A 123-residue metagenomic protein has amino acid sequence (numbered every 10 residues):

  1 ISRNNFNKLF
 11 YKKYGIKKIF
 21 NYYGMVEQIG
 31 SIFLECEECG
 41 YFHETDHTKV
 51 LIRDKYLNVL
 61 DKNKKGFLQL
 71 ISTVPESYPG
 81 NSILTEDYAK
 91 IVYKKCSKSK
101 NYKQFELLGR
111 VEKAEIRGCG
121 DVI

Functional and structural regions predicted by a protein language model:
I1-I123: Active-site glycine/GP-rich loop and adjacent strand/helix microenvironment that borders small-molecule binding pockets
